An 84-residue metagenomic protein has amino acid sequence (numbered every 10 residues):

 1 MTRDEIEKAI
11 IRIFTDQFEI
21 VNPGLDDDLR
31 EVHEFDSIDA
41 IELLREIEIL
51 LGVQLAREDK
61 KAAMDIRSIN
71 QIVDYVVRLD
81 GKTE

Functional and structural regions predicted by a protein language model:
T2-R45, I49-E84: Phosphopantetheine-dependent thiolation modules in NRPS/PKS and related acyl-activating systems
